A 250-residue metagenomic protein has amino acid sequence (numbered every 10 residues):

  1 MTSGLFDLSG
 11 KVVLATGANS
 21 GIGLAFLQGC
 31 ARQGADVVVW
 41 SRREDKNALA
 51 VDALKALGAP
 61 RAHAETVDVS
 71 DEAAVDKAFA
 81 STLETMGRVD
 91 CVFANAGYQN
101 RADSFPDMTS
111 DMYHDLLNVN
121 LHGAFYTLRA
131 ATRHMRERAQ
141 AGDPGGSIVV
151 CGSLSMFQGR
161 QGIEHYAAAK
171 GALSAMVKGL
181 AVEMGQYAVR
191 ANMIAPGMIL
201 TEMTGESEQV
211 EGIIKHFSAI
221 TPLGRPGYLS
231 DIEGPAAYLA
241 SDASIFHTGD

Functional and structural regions predicted by a protein language model:
N19-S20: Conserved glycine-rich cofactor-binding loop
D103-F105, T109-L117, I213, F217: Substrate-binding pocket helix/loop in short-chain dehydrogenase/reductase
F105-P106, Q158-E164, Q186-Y187, G224 (+1 more regions): Active-site loop immediately N-terminal to the catalytic Tyr-X3-Lys motif of short-chain dehydrogenase/reductase
L128, A169, V177: Active-site helix of classical SDR
R133, V182-Q186, I245: Alpha-helical segment proximal to the catalytic Tyr-Lys
S153: Residue(s) in the substrate-gating loop at a strand-loop-helix junction that position the organic substrate next
R225-D250: C-terminal substrate-recognition "lid" of short-chain dehydrogenase/reductases
